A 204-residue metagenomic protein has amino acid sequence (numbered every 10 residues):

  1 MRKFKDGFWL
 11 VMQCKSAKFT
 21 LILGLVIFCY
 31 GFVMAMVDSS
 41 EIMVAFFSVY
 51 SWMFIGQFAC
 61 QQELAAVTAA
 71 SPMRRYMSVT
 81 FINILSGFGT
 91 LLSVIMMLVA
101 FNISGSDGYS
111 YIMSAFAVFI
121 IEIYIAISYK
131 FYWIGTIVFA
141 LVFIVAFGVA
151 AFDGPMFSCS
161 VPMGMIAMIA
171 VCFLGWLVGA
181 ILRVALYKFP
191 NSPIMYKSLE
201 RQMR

Functional and structural regions predicted by a protein language model:
M1-A65, M77-R204: Hydrophobic alpha-helical transmembrane segments of membrane proteins
A69-R75: Short helix-to-coil transition segments within interhelical loops that connect adjacent transmembrane helices
